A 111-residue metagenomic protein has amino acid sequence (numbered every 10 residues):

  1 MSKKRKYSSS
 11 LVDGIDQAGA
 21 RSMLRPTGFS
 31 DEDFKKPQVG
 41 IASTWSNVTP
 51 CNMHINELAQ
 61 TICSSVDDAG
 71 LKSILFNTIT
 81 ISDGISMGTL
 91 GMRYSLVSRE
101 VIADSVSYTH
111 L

Functional and structural regions predicted by a protein language model:
M1-D33: N-terminal amphipathic/basic leader segments beginning at the initiator methionine
S2-S8, V39-S46, T80-M92: Gly-rich Lys/Arg/Thr-decorated short loops/hinges at beta-loop-alpha junctions or inter-strand turns that position
V12, D16, A20, F34 (+3 more regions): Generic structural signal for well-ordered, non-membrane alpha-helical segments in soluble metabolic enzymes
M23-P26, T61-S65, I102-S105: Short, well-ordered amphipathic alpha-helical segments that serve as non-catalytic structural scaffolds within diverse
P26, S30, V48, S65-A69: Change "in soluble alpha/beta enzymes" to "in soluble alpha/beta proteins
S30-G40, K72-N77: N-terminal glycine-rich anion-binding loops that anchor highly charged ligand groups
H54-L96: Anionic-ligand anchoring segments at beta-strand to alpha-helix junctions in alpha/beta enzyme folds, i.e., glycine
T109-H110: Conserved small/polar residues in nucleotide/adenosyl-binding loops
